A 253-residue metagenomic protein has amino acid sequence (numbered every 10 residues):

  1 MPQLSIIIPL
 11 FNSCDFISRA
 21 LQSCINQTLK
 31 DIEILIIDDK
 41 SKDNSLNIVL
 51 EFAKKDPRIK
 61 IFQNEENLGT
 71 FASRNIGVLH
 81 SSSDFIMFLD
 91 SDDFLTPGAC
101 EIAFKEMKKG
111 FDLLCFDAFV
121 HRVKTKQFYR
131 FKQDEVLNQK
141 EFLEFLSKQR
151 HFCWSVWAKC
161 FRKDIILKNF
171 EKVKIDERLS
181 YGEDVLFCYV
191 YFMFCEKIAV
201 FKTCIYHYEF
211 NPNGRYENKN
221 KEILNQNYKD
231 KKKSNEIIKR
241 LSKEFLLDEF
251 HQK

Functional and structural regions predicted by a protein language model:
M1-I25: N-proximal low-complexity "stem/linker" segments adjacent to membrane-targeting elements
P2-S5, I25-I36, N44, P57-K60: Short loop->beta transition adjacent to catalytic acidic/histidine clusters or analogous donor-positioning motifs
C24, D39-K40, L68, S91: Conserved short acidic donor-positioning loop in nucleotide-sugar-dependent glycosyltransferases
D38-I48, E66: A conserved acidic beta->alpha catalytic loop
N64-S81: Glycine-rich, basic loop-to-helix element that forms the pyrophosphate-binding segment of sugar-nucleotide handling
I86: Short aromatic/hydrophobic "clamp" motif used to bind/position activated sugar donors
S91-A199, Y206-N225: Donor-binding/catalytic cores of nucleotide-activated saccharide and glycerol-phosphate transferases/polymerases
T203-P212, E217-E249: Catalytic core of nucleotide-sugar-dependent glycosyltransferases
